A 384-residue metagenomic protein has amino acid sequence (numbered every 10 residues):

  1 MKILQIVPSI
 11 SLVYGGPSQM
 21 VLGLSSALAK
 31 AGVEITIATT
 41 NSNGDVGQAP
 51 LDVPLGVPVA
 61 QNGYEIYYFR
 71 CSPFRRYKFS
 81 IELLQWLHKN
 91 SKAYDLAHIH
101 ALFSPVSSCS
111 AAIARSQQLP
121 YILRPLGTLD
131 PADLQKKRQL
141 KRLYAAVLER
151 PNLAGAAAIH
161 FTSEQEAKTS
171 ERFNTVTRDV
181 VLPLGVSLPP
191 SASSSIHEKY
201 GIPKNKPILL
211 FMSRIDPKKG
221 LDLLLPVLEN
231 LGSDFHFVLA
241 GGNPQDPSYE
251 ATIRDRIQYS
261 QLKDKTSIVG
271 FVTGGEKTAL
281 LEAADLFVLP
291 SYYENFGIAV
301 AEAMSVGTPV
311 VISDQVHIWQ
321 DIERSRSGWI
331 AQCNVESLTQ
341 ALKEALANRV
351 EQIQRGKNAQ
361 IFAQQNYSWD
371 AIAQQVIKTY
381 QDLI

Functional and structural regions predicted by a protein language model:
M1-V53, P58-E65, E229: N-terminal subdomain of nucleotide-sugar transferases
L4, H160, I202-K219, L225-E229 (+1 more regions): Conserved donor-binding/catalytic core segment of Leloir-type glycosyltransferases
N43-G44, V186, M212, H236-R254 (+1 more regions): Glycosyltransferase donor-sugar binding loop
S116, R142-A158: Membrane-proximal helix-turn-helix segments that form the acceptor-binding/catalytic region of lipid-linked
T162, E166-V186: Helix-loop-beta element that forms the nucleotide-linked donor phosphate-binding surface in glycosyltransferases
Y292: Aromatic "clamp/platform" in nucleotide-sugar-dependent glycosyltransferases that forms part of the donor/acceptor
P309-S313: Short hydrophobic beta-strand element within catalytic cores of glycosyltransferases and related nucleotide-activated
G328-E336, E344-V350: Conserved acidic donor-binding segment of nucleotide-sugar-dependent glycosyltransferases
